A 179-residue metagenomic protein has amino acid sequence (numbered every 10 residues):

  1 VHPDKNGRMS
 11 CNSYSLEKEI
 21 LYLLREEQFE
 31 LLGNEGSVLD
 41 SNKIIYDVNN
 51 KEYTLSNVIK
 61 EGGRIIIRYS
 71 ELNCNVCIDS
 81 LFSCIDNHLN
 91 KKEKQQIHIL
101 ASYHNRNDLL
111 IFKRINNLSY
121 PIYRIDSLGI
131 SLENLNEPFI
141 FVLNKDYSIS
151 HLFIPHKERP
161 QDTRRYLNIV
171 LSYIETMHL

Functional and structural regions predicted by a protein language model:
N12-N57: N-terminal "domain-start" segment that seeds a small globular fold
K51-H88: Short active-site neighborhood of thiol/selenol oxidoreductases, capturing the structured segment around
E71-C77, H104-R106, H156-E158: Short acidic, S/G/P-rich loop/turn micro-motifs used as interaction or catalytic elements
D86-R124: Conserved segment of the thioredoxin-like fold in thiol-based oxidoreductases
L110-N144: Short, internal strand/loop/helix patches that form the active-site neighborhood or redox-interaction surface
V142-L179: Thiol-/selenol-based redox modules, centered on thioredoxin-like and closely related oxidoreductase domains
